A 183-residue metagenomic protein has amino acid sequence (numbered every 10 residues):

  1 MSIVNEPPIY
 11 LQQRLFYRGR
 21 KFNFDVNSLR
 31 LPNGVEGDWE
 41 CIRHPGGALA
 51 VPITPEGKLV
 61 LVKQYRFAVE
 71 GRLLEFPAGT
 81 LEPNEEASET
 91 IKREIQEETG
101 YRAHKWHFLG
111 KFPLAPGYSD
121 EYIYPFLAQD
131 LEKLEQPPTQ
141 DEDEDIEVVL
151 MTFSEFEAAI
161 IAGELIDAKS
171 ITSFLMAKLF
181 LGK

Functional and structural regions predicted by a protein language model:
S2-L15: Extended interaction-bearing regions that mediate binding to partners or small molecules
Q12-L49, P55: Acidic, metal-coordinating catalytic segment for phosphate/diphosphate chemistry, firing primarily on the Nudix
G19, A68, A115-Y118: Short glycine/serine/proline-enriched coil/turn segments at secondary-structure junctions
E36, G47-F76: A glycine-rich, hydrophobic loop/mini-helix early in the fold
G37, A48-L49, T54, T80-A168: Unchanged
L179-K183: Generic C-terminal helix-cap and adjacent flexible tail
